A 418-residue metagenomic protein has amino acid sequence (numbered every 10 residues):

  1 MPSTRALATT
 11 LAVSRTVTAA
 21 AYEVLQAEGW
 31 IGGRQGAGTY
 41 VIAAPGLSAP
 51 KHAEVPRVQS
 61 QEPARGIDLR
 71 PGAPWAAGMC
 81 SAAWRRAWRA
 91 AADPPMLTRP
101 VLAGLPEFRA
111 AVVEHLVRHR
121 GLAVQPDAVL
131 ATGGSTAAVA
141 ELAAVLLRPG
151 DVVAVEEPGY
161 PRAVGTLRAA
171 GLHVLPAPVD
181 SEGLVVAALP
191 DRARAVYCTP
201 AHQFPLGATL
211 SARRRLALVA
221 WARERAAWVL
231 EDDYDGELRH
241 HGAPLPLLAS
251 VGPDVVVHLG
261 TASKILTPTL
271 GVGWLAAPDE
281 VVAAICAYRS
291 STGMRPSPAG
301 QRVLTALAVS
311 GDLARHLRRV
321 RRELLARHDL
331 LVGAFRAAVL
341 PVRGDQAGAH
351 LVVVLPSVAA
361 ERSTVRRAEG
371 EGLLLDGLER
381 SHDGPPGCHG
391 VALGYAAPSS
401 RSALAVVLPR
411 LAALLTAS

Functional and structural regions predicted by a protein language model:
M1-R89, L97, S290-P296, T305-G311 (+5 more regions): N-terminal basic, amphipathic alpha-helical segments
G72-P74, P200-F204, K264, P398: Short glycine-rich anion-binding loops that position phosphate/pyrophosphate groups of nucleotides and phosphorylated
W84, G260-R321: Conserved core segment of the aminotransferase class I/II
M96-R225, E237-R239, A243-V251, V255-V257 (+1 more regions): Conserved core of the PLP fold type I
V152, H173, W228, P341 (+1 more regions): Residue-level detector of anion-binding/catalytic polar loops
P244-S263, A283-A287, V391: Conserved active-site segment immediately N-terminal to the catalytic lysine that forms the internal aldimine
